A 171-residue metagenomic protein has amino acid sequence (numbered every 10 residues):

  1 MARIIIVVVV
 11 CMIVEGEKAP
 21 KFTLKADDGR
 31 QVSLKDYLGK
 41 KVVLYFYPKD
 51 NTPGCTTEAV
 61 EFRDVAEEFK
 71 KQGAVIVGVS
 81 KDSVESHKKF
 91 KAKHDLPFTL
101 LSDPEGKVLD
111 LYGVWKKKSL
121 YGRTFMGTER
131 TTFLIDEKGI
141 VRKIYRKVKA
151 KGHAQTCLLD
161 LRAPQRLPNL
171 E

Functional and structural regions predicted by a protein language model:
M1-V7: Extreme N-terminal basic, low-complexity initiation segments that serve as generic localization/processing leaders
V8-E171: Chalcogenol-based redox active-site neighborhoods
